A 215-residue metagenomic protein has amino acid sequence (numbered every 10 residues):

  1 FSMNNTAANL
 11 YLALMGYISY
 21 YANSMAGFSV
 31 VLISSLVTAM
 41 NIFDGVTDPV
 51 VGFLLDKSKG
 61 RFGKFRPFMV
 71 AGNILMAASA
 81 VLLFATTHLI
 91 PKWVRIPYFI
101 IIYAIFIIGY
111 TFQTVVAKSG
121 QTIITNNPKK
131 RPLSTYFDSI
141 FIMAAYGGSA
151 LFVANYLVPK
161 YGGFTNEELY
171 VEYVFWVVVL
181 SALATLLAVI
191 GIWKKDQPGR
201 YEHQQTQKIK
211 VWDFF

Functional and structural regions predicted by a protein language model:
F1-F215: Membrane-embedded alpha-helical bundles of multi-pass transporters/translocases, especially carrier/permease families
